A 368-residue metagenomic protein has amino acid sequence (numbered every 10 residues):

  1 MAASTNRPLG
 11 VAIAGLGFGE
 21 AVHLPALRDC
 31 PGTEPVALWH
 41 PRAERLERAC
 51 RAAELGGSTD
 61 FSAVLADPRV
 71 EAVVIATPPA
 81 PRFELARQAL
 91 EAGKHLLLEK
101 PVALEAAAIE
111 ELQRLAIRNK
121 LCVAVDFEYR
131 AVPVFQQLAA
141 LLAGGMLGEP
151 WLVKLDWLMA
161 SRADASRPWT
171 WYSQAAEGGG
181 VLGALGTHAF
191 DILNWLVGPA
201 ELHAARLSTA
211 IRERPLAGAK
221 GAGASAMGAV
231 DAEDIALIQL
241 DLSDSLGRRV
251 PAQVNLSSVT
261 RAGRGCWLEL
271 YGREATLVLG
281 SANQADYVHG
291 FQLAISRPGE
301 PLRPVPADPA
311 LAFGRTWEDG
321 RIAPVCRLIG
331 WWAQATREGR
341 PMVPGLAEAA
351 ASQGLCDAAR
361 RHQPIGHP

Functional and structural regions predicted by a protein language model:
M1-A53: N-terminal Rossmann-like dinucleotide-binding module
M1-P8, A72-I75, S245, W317-D319 (+2 more regions): C-terminal helix-rich "cap/oligomerization" subdomain common to oxidoreductases
A53-L115: Beta-loop-alpha module in the N-terminal Rossmann-like domain of NAD(P)-dependent dehydrogenases, especially those
T59, L98-E99, V123-V125, K154 (+1 more regions): Hydrophobic residues in well-ordered beta-strands that form the structural core
E110-Y129, G148-L155: Rossmann-fold dehydrogenase core element
Y129-A229, G366: Predominantly a Rossmann-like dinucleotide-binding segment in NAD(P)-dependent oxidoreductases
D191-A285, I329-E338, D357: Contiguous beta-strand/loop segments that form the cofactor/metal-binding neighborhood of enzyme cores
